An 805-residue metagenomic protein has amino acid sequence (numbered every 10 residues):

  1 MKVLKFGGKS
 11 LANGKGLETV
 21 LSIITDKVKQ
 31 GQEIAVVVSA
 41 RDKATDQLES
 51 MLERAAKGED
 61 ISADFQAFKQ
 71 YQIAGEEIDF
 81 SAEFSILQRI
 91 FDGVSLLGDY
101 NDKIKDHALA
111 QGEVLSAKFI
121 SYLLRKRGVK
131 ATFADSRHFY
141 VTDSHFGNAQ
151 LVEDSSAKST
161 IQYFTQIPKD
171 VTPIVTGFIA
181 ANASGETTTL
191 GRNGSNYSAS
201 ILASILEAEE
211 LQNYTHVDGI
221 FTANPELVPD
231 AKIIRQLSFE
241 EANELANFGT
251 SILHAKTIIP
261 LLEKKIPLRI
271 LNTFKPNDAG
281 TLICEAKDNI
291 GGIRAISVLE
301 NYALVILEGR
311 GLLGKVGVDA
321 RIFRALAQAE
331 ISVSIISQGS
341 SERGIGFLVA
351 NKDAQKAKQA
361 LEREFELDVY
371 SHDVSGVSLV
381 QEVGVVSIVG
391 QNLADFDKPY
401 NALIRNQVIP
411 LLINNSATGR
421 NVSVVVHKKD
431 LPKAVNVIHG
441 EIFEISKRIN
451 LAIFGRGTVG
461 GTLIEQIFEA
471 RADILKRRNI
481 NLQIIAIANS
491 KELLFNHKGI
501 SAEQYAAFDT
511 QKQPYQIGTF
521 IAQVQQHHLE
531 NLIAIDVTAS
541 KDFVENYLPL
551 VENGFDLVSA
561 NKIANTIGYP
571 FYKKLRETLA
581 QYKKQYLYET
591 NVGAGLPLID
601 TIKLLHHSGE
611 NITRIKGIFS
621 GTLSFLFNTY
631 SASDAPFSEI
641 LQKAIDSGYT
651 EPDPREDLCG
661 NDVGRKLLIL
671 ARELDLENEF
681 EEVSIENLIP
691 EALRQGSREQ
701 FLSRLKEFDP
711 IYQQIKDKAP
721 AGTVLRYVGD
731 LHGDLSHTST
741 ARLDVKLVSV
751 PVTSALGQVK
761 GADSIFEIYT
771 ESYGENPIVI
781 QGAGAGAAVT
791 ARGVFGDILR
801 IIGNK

Functional and structural regions predicted by a protein language model:
M1-L253, I258: Nucleotide/pyrophosphate-binding catalytic subdomain
F164-I167, K583, L587-S647, D657-N661 (+1 more regions): Rossmann-like NAD(P)H-binding beta-loop-alpha module
N277-E465, A470, S764, G786-A787 (+1 more regions): A conserved regulatory-domain signal marking ACT and ACT-like small-molecule sensing domains and adjacent regulatory
N450-R456, G460-N553: N-terminal glycine-/serine-/threonine-rich beta1-alpha1-beta2 phosphate-ribose binding loop of Rossmann-like
S540-E552, K562-E589, A594-G595, I599-I602: Rossmann-fold NAD(P)-binding glycine/threonine-rich loop
K574, R614-K616, S624-F627, S631 (+2 more regions): Catalytic, metal-anchored helix/loop core of enzyme active sites in primary metabolism
T629-S631, A635-Q758: Substrate-binding/catalytic subdomain of NAD(P)-dependent oxidoreductase enzymes
